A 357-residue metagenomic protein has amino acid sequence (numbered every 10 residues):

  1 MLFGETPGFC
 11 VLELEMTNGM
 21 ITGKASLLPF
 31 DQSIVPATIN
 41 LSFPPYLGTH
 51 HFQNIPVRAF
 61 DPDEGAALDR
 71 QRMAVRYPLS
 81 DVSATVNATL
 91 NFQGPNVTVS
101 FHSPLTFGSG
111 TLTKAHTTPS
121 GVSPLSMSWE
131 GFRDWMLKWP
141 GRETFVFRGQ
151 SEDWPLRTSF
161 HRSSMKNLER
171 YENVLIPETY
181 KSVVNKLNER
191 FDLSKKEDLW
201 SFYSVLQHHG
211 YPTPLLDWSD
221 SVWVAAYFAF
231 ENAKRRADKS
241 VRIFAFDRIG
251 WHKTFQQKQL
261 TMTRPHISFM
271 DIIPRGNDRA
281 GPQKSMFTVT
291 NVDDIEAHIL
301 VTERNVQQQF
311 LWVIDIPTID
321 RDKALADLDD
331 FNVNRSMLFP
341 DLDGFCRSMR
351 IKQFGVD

Functional and structural regions predicted by a protein language model:
M1-D357: Catalytic-core elements of nucleic-acid end-processing and repair enzymes
